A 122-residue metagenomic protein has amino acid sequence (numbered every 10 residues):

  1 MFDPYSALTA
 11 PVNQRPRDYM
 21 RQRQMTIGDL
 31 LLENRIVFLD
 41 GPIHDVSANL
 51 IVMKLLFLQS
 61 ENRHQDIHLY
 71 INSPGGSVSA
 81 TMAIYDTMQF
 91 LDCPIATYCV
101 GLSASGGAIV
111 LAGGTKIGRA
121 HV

Functional and structural regions predicted by a protein language model:
M1-R119: Terminal-region recognition feature
